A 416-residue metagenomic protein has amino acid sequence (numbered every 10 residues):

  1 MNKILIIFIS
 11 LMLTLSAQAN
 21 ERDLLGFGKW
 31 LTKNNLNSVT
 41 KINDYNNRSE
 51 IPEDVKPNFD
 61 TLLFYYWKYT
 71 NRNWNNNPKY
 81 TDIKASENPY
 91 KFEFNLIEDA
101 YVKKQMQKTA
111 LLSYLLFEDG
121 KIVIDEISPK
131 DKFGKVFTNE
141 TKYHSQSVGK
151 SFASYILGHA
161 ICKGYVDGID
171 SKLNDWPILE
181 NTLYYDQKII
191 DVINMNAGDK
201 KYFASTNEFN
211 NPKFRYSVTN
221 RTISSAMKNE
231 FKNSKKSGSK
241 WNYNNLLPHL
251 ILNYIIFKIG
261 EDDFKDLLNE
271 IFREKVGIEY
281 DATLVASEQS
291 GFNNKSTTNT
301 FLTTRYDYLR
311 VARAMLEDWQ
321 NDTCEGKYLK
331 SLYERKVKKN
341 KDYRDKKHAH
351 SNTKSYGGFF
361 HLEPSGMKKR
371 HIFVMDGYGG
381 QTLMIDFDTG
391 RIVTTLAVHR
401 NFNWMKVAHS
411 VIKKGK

Functional and structural regions predicted by a protein language model:
M1-N20: Classical Sec-dependent N-terminal signal peptides that target proteins to the secretory pathway
A19-K135, V166, N194, I412-K416: N-terminal leader/targeting segments and the immediately adjacent pre-domain N-terminus
F92, K103-K104, F133-E140, H144-S145 (+2 more regions): Active-site-proximal loop and beta-strand segments within enzyme catalytic domains
G120, T141-G168, I251-I255, Y308-M315: Active-site SXXK
N139-E140, S205-S287, N299: Catalytic-site signature segments of enzymes, centered on catalytic residues
K163-K200, K232, I259-T298, T303 (+1 more regions): Active-site helix/loop module of the DD-peptidase/beta-lactamase fold, centered on the serine-lysine SxxK catalytic
L247-Y254, N299-N321, Q381-A397: Active-site-proximal alpha-helical segments within enzyme catalytic domains
I278-V285, E334-I392: Active-site Gly/Thr loop motif
